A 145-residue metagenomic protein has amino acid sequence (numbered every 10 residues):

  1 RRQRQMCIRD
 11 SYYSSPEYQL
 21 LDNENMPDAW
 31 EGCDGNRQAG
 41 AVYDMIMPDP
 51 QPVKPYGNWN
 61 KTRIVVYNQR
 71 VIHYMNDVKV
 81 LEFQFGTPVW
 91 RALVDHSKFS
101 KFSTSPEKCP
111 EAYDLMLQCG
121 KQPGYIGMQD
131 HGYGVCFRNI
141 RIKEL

Functional and structural regions predicted by a protein language model:
R1-Q5, R9-L145: Carbohydrate-interacting regions of secretory-pathway proteins
